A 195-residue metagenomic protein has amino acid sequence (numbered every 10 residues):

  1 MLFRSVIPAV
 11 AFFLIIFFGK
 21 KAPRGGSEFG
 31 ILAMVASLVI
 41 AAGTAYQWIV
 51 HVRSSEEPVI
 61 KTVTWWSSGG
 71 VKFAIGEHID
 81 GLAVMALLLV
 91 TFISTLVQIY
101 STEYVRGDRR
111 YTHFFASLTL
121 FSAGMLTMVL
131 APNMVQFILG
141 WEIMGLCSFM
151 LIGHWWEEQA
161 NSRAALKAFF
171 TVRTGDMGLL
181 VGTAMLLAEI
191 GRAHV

Functional and structural regions predicted by a protein language model:
M1-H194: ...captures the hydrophobic TM-helix bundle architecture rather than a specific catalytic motif, and can also fire on
